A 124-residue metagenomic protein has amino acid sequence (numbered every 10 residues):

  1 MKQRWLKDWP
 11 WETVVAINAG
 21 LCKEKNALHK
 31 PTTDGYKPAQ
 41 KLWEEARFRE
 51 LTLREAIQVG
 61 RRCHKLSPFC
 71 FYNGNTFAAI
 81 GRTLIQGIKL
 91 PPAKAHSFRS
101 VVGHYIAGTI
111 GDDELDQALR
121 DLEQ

Functional and structural regions predicted by a protein language model:
M1-Q124: FIC/Doc superfamily catalytic core
